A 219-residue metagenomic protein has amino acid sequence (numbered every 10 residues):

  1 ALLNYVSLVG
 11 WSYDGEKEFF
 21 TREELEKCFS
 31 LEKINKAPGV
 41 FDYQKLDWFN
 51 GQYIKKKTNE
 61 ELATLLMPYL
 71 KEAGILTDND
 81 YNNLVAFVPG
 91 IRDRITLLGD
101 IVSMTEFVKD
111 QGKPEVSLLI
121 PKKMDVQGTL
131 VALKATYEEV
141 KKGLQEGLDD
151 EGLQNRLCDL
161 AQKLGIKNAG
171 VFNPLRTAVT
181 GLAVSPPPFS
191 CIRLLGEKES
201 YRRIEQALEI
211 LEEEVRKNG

Functional and structural regions predicted by a protein language model:
A1, K36-D42, D78-A86, Q162-G170 (+1 more regions): Structural motif
A1-I54, M67, K71, N173-V179 (+2 more regions): Alpha-helical recognition segments enriched in aromatics with Gly/Pro capping that present substrate-recognition
A1-N4, F20-E24, F41-Q44, K57-L65 (+7 more regions): Generic recognition of stable, solvent-exposed alpha-helical segments in well-folded globular domains
W11-G15, I34-N35, K55, N59 (+8 more regions): Intrinsically disordered or highly flexible coil/loop and linker segments, enriched in small and charged/polar residues
K17-F20, F29, F41, K57 (+5 more regions): Short coil/turn linker and secondary-structure boundary residues
L25-I34, A73, I91, E115-L118 (+3 more regions): Short, mixed-charge aromatic SLiMs
N59-L164: Small-residue-rich helix-loop
L148-L211, V215-G219: Charged substrate- and nucleic-acid-binding regions of tRNA-handling and nucleotidyl-transfer enzymes, centered on
